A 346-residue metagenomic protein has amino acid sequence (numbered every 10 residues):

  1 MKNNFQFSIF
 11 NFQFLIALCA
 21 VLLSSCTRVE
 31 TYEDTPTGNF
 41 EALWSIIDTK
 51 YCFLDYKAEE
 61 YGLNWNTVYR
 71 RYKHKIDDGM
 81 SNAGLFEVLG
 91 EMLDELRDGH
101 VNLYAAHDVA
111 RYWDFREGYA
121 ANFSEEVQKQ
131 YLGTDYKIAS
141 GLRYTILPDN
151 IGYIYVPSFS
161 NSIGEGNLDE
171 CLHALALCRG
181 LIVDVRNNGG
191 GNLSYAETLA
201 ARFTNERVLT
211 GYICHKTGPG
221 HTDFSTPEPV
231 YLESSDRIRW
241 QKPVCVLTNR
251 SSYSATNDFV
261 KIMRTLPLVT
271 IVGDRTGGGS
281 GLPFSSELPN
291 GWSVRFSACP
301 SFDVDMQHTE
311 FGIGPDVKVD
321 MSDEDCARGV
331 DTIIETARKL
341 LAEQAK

Functional and structural regions predicted by a protein language model:
M1-K2, T27: N-terminal hydrophobic targeting signals that begin at the initiator methionine
K2-V21: Short, basic, low-complexity termini and linkers enriched in Ser/Thr/Gly/Pro that act as targeting/leader peptides
Q6, Q13, Q128-Q130, Q241 (+2 more regions): Residue-identity detector for glutamine
Q6-F7, F14, Y51, A58 (+4 more regions): Low-complexity, compositionally biased segments
L15-L22, C26-T27, L63, R237: Compositionally biased, low-hydrophobicity segments enriched in charged and small polar residues
C26-H215, T222-P229, S285, S293 (+1 more regions): Flexible, low-complexity junctional segments that flank or bridge functional domains
T27-D48, A83, N150-I151, G189-K346: C-terminal "post-core" interaction segments
